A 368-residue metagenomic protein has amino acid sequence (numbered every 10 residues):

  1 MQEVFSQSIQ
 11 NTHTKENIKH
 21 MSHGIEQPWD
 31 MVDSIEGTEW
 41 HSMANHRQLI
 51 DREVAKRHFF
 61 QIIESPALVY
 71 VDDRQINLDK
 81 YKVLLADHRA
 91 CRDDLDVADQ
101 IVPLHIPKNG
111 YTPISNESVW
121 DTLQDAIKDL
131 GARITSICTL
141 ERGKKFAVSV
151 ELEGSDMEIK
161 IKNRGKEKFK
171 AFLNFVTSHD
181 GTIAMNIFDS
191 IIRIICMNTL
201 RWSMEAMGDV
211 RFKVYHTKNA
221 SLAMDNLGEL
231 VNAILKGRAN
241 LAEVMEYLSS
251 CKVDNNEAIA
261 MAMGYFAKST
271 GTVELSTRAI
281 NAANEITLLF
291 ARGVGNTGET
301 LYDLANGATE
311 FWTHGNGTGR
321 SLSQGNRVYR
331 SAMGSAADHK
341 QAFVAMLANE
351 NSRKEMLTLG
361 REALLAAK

Functional and structural regions predicted by a protein language model:
M1-T122, G131: Feature for intrinsically disordered/low-complexity regulatory segments and propeptides
E117, D121-K368: Intrinsic disorder/low-complexity polar-acidic segments
